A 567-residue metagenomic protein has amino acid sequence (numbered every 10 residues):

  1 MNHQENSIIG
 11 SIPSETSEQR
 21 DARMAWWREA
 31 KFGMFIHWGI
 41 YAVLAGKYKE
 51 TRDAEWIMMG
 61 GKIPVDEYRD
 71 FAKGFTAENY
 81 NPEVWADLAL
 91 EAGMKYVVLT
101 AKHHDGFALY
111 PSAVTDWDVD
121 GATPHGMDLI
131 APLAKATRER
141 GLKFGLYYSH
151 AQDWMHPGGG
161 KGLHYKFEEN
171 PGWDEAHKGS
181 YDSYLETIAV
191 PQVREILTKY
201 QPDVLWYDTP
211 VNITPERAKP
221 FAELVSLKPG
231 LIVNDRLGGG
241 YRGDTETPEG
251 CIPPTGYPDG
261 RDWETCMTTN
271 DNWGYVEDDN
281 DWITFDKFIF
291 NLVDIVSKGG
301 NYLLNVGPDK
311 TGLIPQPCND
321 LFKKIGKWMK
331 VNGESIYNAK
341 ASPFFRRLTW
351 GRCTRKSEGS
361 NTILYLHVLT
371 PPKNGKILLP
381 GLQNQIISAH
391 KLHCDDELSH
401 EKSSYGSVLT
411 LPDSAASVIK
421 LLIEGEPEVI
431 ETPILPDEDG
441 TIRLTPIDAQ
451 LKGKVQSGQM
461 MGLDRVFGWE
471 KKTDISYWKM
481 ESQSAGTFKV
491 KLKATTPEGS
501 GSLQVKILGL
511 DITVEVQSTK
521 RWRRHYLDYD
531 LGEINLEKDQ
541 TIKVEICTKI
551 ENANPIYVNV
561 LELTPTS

Functional and structural regions predicted by a protein language model:
N2-S484, T495-N535, T541-S567: Mature catalytic domains of secreted/periplasmic carbohydrate-active enzymes
S484-V490: Beta-strand/beta-sandwich contexts
